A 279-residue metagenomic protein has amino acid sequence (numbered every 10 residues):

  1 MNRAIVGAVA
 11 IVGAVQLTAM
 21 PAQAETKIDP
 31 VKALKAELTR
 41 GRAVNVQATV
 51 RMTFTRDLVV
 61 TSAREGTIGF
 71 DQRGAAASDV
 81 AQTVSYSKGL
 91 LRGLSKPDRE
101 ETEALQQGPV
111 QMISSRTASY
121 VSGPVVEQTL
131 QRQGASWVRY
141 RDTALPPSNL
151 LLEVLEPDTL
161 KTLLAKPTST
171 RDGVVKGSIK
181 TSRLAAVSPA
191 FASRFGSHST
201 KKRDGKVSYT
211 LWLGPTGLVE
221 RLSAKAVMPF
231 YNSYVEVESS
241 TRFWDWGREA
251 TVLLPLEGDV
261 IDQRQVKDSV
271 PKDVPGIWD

Functional and structural regions predicted by a protein language model:
M1-E25: Secretory targeting and sorting signals
R3, Q23-D279: Subset-of-secretome marker
